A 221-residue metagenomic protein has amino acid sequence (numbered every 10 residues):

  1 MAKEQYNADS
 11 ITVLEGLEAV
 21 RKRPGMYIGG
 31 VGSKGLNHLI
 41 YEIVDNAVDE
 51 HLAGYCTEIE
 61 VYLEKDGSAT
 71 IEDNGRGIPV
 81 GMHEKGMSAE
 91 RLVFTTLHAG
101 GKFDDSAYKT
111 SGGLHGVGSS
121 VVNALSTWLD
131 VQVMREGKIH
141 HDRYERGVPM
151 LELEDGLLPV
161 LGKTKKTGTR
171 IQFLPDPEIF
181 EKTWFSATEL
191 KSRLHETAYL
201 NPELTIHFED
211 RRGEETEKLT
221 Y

Functional and structural regions predicted by a protein language model:
M1-V44, V48, L92-F94: Bergerat-fold GHKL ATPase/HATPase_c domain
A2-D9, G67-A89, G100-Y221: GHKL-type ATPase core
L14, K22, K65, K165-T167: A short, polar/charged loop/turn motif at coil->beta-strand junctions and beta-hairpin connectors
A19-K22, M26, D49, A53 (+2 more regions): Conserved helix-loop functional segments at active or binding sites
I28-V31, G35-L36, H51, S106-K109 (+2 more regions): Short, surface-exposed helix-loop/turn micro-motifs enriched in polar/charged residues
K34-T57, G118-L125: Conserved ATP-binding N-box helix of the HATPase_c
A47, L52, E64-D66, I71-D73: Long, structured ligand/cofactor-binding scaffold of large enzymes
T57-L63: A conserved short beta-strand within the histidine kinase catalytic ATPase domain
